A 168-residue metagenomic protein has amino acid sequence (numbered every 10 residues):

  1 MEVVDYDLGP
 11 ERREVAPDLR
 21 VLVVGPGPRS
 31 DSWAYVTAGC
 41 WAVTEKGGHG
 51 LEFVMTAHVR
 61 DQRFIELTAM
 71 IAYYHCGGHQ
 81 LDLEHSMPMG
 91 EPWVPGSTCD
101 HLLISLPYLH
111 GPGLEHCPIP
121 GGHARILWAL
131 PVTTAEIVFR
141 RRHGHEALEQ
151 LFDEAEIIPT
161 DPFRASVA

Functional and structural regions predicted by a protein language model:
M1-G50, V54-A168: Acidic, proline/glycine-rich low-complexity IDRs
